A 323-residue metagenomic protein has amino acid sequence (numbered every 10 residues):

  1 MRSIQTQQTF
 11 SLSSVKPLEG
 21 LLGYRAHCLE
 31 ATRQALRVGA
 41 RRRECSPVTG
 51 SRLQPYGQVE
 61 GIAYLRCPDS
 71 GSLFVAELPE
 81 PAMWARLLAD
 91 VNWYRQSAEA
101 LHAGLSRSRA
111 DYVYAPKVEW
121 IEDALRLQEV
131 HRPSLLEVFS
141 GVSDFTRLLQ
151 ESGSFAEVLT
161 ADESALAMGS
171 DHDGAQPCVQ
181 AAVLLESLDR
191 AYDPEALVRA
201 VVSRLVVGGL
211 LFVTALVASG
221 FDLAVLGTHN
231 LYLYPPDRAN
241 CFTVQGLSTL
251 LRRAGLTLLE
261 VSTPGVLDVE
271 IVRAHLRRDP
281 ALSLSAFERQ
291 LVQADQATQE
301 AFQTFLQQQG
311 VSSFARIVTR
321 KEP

Functional and structural regions predicted by a protein language model:
R2-L185, P194-A200, T263, S283-Q293 (+2 more regions): Conserved N-terminal segment of class I S-adenosyl-L-methionine
G23-E30, L211-N240, Q245-R252, A274-R278: Short, glycine-/aromatic-enriched active-site segment of Class I SAM-dependent methyltransferases
E186, A215, D237, S262-G265: Active-site proximal loops enriched in glycine and acidic residues that flank catalytic Cys/His/Asp and coordinate
A196-V201, G246, L250: Short, conserved SAM-binding segment of the class I
L205-L211: Short glycine-dipeptide loop
L250-L256, K321: A structural motif corresponding to the C-terminal end of an alpha-helix and its immediate exit/capping segment
T257-R289: Conserved catalytic loop of SAM-dependent methyltransferase domains
